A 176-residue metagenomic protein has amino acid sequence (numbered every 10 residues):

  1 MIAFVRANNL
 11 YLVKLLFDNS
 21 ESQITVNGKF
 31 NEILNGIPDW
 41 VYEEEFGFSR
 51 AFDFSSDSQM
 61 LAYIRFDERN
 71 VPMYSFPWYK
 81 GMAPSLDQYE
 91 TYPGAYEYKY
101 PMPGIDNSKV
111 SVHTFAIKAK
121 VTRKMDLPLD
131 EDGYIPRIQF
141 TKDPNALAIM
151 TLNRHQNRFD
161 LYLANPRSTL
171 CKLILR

Functional and structural regions predicted by a protein language model:
M1-R176: Beta-propeller folds
